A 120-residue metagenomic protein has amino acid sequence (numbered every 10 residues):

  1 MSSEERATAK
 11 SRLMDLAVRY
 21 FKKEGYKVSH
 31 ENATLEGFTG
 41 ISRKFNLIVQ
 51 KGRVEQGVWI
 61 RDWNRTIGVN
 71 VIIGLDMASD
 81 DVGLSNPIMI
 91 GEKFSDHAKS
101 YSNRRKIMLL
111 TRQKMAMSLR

Functional and structural regions predicted by a protein language model:
M1, L16, Y20-G25, Q50-K51 (+2 more regions): Non-catalytic C-terminal interaction segments of nucleic acid-processing enzymes
M1-E36, I41: Acidic-basic catalytic patches of nuclease active cores, encompassing PD-(D/E)XK and other metal-cofactor nuclease
K44-V49: Short acidic loop-to-beta-strand element that houses the catalytic metal-binding Asp/Glu of nuclease active sites
G52-E55, W59-Q113: Catalytic cores of nucleic-acid endonucleases
